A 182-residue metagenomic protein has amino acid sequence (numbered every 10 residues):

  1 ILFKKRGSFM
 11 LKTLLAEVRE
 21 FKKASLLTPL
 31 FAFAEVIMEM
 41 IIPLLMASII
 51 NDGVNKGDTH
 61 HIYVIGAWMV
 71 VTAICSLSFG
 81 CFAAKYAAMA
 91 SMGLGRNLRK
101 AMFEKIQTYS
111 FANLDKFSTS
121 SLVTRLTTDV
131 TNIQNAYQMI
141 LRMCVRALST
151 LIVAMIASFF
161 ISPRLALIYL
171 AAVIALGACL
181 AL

Functional and structural regions predicted by a protein language model:
I1-E39, V54-I65, A83-A87, S91 (+5 more regions): Membrane-integrated ABC transporters
G7, N55-T59, D115, L126 (+2 more regions): Residue-level signature of the cytosolic catalytic core of signaling kinases
E20, A24-A34, S76, R142-L182: Transmembrane helices of ABC transporter permease
L26-L27, I62, L114-K116, N135 (+1 more regions): Short, hydrophobic secondary-structure boundary micro-motifs
L30-F31, M38-A47, N51, T72-T119 (+3 more regions): Juxtamembrane helix-loop junctions of ABC transporter transmembrane domains
I49-A67, I156-I168: Membrane-interface helix-capping segments at transmembrane helix termini in multi-pass transporters
N55-K56, A84, S91, S110 (+2 more regions): Short helix-capping/hinge motifs at transmembrane helix termini and TM-loop junctions
A67, F111, K116, V153 (+1 more regions): Short, conserved catalytic or interaction motifs in soluble domains
